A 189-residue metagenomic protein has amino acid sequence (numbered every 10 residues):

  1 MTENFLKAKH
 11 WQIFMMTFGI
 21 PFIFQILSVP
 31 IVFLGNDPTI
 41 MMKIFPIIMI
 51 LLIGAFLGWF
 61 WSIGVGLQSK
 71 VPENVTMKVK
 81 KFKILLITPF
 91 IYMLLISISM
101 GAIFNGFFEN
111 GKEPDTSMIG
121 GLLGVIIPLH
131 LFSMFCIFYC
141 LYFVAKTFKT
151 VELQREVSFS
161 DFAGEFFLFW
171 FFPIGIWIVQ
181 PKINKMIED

Functional and structural regions predicted by a protein language model:
M1-I26, F167, I178-D189: N-terminal juxtamembrane cytosolic/stromal segments of multi-pass membrane proteins
F5-L6, N36-M41, S69-K81, E152-V157: Membrane-interface helix-boundary motifs at transmembrane edges
I20-G54, M93-F135: Membrane-helix interface segments in multi-pass membrane proteins
I53-G54, F162-K182: Hydrophobic, aromatic-rich membrane-embedded alpha-helical segments
G54-S69, C140-K146, V179-Q180: Membrane-water interface of transmembrane alpha-helices
I63-M93: Alpha-helical transmembrane segments with an aromatic anchor "belt"
I63-V75, A145-Q154, N184-E188: Cytoplasmic membrane-interface regions of multi-pass membrane proteins
M93-I96, L122-F166, V179: Feature detects long, helix-prone N-terminal segments enriched in hydrophobes
